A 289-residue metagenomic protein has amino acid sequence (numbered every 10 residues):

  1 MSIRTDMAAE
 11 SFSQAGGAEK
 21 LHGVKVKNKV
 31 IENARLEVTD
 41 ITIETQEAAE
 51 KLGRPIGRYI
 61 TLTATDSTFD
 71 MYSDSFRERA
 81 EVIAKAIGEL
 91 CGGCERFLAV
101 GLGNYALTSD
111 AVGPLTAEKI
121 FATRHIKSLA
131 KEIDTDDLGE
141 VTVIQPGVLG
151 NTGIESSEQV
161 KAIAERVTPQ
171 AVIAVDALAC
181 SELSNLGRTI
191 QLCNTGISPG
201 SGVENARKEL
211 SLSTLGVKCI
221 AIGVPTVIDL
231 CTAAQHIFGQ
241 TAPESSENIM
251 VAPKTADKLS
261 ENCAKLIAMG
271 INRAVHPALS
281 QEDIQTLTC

Functional and structural regions predicted by a protein language model:
M1-I56: N-terminal amphipathic/basic leader segments beginning at the initiator methionine
E47-L90: An N-terminal, well-structured beta->alpha segment
T63-T65, R96-L107, V143-G147: Short glycine-rich or small-residue beta-strand-to-loop segments that form or flank ligand, phosphate, metal/Fe-S
L102-D110, G150, A177-S181: Gly/Ser/Thr-rich loops at beta-strand to alpha-helix junctions that form or flank small-molecule/cofactor-binding
N104-G139, V143: Glycine-rich phosphate/diphosphate-binding loop of Rossmann-like nucleotide-binding domains
D134-I163: A structural-propensity feature for long, helix-poor, extended segments
I144-Q145, A174-C289: A structural signal for small-residue-enriched, beta-sheet-centric alpha/beta enzyme cores and oligomeric scaffold folds
A164, P169-Q170: Proline-aspartate-enriched helix->loop->beta-strand connector
